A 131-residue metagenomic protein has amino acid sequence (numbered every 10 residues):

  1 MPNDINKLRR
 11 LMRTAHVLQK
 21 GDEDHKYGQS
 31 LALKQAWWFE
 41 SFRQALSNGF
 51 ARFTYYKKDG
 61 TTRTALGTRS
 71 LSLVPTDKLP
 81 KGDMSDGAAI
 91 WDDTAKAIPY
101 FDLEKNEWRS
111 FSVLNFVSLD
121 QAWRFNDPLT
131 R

Functional and structural regions predicted by a protein language model:
P2-R10: Eukaryotic low-complexity, non-globular regulatory regions
H25-S41: Mixed-charge, Lys/Arg-rich low-complexity intrinsically disordered regions
S47-Y55: A short, Trp-centered hydrophobic/proline-enriched beta-strand micro-motif
G67-V74, V113-L119: A short, sequence-level motif marking secondary-structure junctions
R69-E107: Acidic, aromatic-enriched beta-alpha/helix-loop junctions
A97-R131: Short, compact, well-ordered microdomains
